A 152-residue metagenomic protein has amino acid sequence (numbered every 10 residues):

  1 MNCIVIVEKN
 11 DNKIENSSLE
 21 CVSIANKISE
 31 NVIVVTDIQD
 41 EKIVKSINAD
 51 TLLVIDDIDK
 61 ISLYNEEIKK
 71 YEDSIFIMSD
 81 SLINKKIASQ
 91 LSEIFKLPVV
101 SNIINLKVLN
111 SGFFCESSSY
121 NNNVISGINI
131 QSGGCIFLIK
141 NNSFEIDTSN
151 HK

Functional and structural regions predicted by a protein language model:
M1-K152: N-terminal glycine-rich FAD/FM-binding segment characteristic of electron-transfer flavoproteins
